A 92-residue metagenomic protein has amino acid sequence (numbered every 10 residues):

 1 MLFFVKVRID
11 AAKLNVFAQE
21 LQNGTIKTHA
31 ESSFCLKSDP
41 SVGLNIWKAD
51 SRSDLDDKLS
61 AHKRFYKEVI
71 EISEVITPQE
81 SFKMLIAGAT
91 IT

Functional and structural regions predicted by a protein language model:
M1-V42, D50-D54, V75-T92: Short S/T/G/P-rich N-terminal loop/turn motif that feeds into the first structured element of a domain
T25-T28, H62-I70: A common structural junction motif
I46: Small, basic N-terminal interaction modules of short regulatory proteins
D57-L59: A short, charged, amphipathic alpha-helix used as a generic interaction element across diverse proteins
